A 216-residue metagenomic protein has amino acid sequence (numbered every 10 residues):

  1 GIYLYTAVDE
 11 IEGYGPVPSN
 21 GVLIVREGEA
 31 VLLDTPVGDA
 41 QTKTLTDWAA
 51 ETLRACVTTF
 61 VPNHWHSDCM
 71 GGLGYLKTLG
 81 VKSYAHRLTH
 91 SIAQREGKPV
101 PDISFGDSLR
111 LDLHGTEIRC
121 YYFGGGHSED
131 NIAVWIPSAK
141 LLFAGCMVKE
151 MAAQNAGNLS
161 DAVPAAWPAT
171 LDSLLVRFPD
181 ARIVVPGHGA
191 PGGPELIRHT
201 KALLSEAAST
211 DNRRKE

Functional and structural regions predicted by a protein language model:
G1, I24, D34, A49 (+9 more regions): Divalent metal-coordination and catalytic microenvironments
G1-D47, A133-C146: Conserved beta-strand hairpin/beta-sheet module of binuclear metal-dependent hydrolase folds, prominently
T6-S19, A93-R95, A152-D161: Acidic/histidine-rich helix-loop elements that form or flank divalent-metal/phosphate-binding sites at the catalytic
D9-E12, A30, V37-A40, W65-M70 (+6 more regions): Solvent-exposed loop/turn segments at secondary-structure junctions within structured extracellular/periplasmic domains
E27-V31, A40-S83, P179-D180: Active-site metal-binding motif and surrounding structural segment of the metallo-beta-lactamase
E29-V31, V37-G38, Y121-E195, H199: Metallo-beta-lactamase
L79, Y84-G124, S128-D130, P137-S138: Metallo-beta-lactamase
E195-E216: Binuclear metal-ion centers of metallo-dependent hydrolases, dominated by the metallo-beta-lactamase
